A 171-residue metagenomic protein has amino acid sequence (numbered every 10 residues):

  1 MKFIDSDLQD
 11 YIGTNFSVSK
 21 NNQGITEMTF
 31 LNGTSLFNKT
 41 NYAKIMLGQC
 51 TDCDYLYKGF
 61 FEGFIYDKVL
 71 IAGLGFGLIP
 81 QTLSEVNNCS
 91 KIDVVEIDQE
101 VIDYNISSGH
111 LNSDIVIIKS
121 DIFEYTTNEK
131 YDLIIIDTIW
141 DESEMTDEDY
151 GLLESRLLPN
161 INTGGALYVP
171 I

Functional and structural regions predicted by a protein language model:
M1-Y66: Class I S-adenosylmethionine
K2-Y11, T51-I171: The AdoMet/dcAdoMet-binding core of the Class I SAM-like
